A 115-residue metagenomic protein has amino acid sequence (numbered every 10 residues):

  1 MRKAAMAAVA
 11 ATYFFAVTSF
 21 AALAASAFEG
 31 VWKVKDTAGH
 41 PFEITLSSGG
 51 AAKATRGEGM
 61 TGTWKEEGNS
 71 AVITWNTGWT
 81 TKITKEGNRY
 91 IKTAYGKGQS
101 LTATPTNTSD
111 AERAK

Functional and structural regions predicted by a protein language model:
M1-A10: Bacterial N-terminal signal peptides that target proteins for export
V9-S19: Bacterial N-terminal signal peptides
F20-K33, E43-G49, D110-K115: N-terminal helix-cap/turn-to-beta initiation motif at the start of protein domains
D36-V72, N76-T81, K92-G96: N-terminal glycine/threonine-rich, aromatic-flanked beta-hairpin/loop signature
W64-E66, K82-E86, L101-P105: A short, polar/proline- and glycine-enriched secondary-structure boundary/capping micro-motif
G96-K115: Edge beta-strand at a domain terminus
